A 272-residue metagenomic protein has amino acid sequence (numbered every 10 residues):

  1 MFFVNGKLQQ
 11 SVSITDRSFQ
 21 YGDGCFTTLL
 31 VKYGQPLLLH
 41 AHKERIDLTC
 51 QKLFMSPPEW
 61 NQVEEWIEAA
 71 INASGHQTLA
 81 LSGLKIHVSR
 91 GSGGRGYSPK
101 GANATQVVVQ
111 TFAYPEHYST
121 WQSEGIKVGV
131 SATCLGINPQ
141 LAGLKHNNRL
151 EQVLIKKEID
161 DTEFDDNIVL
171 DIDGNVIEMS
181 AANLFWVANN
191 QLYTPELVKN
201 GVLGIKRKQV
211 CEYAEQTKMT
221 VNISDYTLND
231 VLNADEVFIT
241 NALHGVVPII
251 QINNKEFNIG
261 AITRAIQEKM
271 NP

Functional and structural regions predicted by a protein language model:
M1-N72, G94, S98-P272: Helix-start/capping segments and mature chain N-termini
Q77-R90, G94-R95: Ordered, amphipathic secondary-structure segments that act as subunit-interaction surfaces in large macromolecular
